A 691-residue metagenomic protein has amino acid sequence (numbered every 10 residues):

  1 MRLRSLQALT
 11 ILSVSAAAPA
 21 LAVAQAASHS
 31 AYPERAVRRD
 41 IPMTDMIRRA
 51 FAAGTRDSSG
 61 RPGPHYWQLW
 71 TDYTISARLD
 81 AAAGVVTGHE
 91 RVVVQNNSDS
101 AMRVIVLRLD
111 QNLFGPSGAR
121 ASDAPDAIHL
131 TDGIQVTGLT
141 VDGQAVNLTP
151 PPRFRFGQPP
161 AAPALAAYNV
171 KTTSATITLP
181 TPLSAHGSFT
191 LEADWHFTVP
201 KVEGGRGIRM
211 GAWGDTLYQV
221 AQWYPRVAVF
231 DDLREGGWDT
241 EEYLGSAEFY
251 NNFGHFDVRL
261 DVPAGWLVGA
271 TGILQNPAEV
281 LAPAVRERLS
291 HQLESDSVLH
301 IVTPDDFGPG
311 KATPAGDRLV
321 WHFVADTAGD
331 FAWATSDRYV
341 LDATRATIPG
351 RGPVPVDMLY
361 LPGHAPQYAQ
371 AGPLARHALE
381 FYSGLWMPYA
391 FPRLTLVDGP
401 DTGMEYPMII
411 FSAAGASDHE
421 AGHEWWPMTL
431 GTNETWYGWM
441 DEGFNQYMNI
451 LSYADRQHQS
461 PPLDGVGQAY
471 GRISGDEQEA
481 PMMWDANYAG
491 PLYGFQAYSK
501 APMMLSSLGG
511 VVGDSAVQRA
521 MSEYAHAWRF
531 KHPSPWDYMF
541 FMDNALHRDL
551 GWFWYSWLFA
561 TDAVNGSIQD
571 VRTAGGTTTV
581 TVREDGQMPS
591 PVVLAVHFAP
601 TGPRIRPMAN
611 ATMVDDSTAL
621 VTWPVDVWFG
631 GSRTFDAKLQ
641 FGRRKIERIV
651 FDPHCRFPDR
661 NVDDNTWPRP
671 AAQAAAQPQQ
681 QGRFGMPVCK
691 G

Functional and structural regions predicted by a protein language model:
A24, R38-F51, T55, W70 (+3 more regions): Hydrophobic alpha-helical and helix-loop surface patches within well-folded domains that function as non-catalytic
A27-R108, M504: Early extracytoplasmic/domain-onset interaction patches
H29-E34, V85, Q95, A101 (+7 more regions): A surface-exposed beta-strand-loop module
V93-T131, L244-E248, F253-P263, W536 (+3 more regions): Surface-exposed beta-strand/loop patches in extracellular or lumenal glycoproteins
M102-Q158, P263-W266, H597-N610, T622: Solvent-exposed beta-hairpin/edge-strand motifs
S117-L130, H196-F256, P277, C655-G691: Glycine/proline-rich low-complexity spacer/linker segments in large multi-domain proteins
V227-W238, L244-D418, Q446-Y447: Hydrophobic helix-coil surface modules that form long, contiguous segments used for peptide/substrate interaction
G269-A270, A282, A334, V571-P653: Beta-strand-rich binding/interaction modules
